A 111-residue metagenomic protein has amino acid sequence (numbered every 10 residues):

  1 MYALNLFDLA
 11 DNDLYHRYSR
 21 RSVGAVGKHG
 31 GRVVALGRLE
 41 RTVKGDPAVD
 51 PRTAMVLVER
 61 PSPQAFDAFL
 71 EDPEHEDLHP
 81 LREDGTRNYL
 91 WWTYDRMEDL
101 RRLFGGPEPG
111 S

Functional and structural regions predicted by a protein language model:
M1-P73, Y94-S111: Short S/T/G/P-rich N-terminal loop/turn motif that feeds into the first structured element of a domain
E76: Nucleotide phosphate-binding site architecture
H79-D84: C-terminal structural segments of small proteins and small subunits
